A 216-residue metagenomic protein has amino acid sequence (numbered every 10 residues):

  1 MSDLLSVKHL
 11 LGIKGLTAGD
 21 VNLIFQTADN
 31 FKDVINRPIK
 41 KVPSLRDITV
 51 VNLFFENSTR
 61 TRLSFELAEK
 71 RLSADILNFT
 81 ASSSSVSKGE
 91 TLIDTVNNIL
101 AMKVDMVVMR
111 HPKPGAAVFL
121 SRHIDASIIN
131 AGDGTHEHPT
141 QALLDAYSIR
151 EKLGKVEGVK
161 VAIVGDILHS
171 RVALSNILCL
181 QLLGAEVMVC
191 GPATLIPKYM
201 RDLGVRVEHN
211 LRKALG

Functional and structural regions predicted by a protein language model:
M1-L67: Positively charged, low-complexity intrinsically disordered leader regions
H9, D75, S127, E186 (+1 more regions): Conserved beta-strand segments of alpha/beta enzyme cores
G12, N52, N78, I128-N130 (+3 more regions): Structural signal for conserved beta-strand scaffold positions within catalytic alpha/beta enzyme cores
L16, T27-V34, L72, M102 (+2 more regions): Change "in soluble alpha/beta enzymes" to "in soluble alpha/beta proteins
A18, T135-H138, R212-G216: A short acidic, often aromatic-flanked loop/helix-cap motif at beta-alpha or helix-coil junctions that lines enzyme
D20-N30, N98, F119, L144-E151 (+2 more regions): Alpha-helical scaffold segments in soluble metabolic enzymes
I39-R150: Phosphate/diphosphate ligand-binding glycine-rich loop within oxidoreductases
F55-E56, R60-L67, E151-G216: Glycine-rich phosphate/diphosphate-binding loop of Rossmann-like nucleotide-binding domains
